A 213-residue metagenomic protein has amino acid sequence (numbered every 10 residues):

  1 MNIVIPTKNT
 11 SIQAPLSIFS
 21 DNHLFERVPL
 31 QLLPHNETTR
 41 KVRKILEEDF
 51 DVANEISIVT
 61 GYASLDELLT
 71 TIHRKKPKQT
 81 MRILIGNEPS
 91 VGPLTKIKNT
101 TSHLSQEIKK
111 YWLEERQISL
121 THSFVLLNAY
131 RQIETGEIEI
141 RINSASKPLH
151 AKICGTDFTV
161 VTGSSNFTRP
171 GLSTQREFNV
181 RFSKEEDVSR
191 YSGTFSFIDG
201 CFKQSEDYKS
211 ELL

Functional and structural regions predicted by a protein language model:
M1-L213: PLD/PLD-like phosphodiesterase catalytic module centered on the HKD motif
